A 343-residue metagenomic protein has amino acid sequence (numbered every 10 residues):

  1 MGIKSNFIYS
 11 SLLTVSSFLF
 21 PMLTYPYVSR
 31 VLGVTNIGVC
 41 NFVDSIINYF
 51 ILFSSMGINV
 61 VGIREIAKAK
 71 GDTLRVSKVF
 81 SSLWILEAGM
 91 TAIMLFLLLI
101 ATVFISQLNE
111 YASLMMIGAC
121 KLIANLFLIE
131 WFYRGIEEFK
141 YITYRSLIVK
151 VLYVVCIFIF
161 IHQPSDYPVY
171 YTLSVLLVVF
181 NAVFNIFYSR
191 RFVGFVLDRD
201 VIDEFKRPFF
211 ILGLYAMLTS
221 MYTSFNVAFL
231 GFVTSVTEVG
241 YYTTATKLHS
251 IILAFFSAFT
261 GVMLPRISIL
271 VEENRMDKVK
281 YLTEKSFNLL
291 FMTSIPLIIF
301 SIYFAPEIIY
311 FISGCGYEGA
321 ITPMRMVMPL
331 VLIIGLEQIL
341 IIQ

Functional and structural regions predicted by a protein language model:
G2-I3, K140-T143, Y167-S174, F180-S224 (+3 more regions): Interhelical loop/hinge segments that connect adjacent transmembrane helices in multipass membrane
G2-N59, V154, F210-T237, L330: Signature of the first transmembrane helix
K4, A112, L122-R145, P329-Q343: Membrane-interface junctions at transmembrane-helix termini in multi-pass inner-membrane proteins
V15, S54-S55, V60, S81-S113 (+3 more regions): Alpha-helical transmembrane segments of multi-pass membrane transport and lipid-handling proteins
M22-I37, I159-Q163, S220-I251, I269-L270 (+1 more regions): Helix-terminus/linker motif at the lipid-water interface of multi-pass membrane proteins
Y25, S55-G71, H249-M276, K280-F287 (+2 more regions): Helix-loop junctions and terminal segments of transmembrane helices in multi-pass membrane transport/translocation
S29-I37, F104, L108-A112, I136-V183: Membrane-interface helix-loop junctions in multi-pass transport and translocation proteins
D44-L52, Y242-G261, P265-S268, T293-L297 (+1 more regions): Transmembrane helix-bundle signature of multi-pass secondary active exporters and lipid flippases
